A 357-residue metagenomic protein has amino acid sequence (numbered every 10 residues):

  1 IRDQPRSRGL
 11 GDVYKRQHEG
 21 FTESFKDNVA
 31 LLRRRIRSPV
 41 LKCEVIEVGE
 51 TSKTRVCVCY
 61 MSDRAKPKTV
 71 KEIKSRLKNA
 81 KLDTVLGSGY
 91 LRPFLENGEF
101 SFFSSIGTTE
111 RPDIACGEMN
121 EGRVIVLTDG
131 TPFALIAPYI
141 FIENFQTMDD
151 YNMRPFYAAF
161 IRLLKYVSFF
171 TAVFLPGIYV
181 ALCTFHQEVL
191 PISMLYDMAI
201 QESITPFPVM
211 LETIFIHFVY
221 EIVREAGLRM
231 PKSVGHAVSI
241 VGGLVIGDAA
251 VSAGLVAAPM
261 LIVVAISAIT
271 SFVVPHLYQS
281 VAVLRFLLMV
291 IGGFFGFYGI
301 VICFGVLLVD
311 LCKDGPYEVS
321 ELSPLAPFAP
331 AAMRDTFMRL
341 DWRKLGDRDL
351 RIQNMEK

Functional and structural regions predicted by a protein language model:
I1-L10, Y14: Single conserved hydrophobic/aromatic residue that forms the stacking wall/gate of nucleotide- or nucleobase-binding
D12-A30, R35-E44, T54: Glycine- and Gly-Pro-enriched alpha-helical subdomains that act as flexible, kink-prone "lid/hinge" or packing modules
T51-S62: Short glycine/threonine-rich beta-strand-turn micro-motifs
K71-K78: Short amphipathic alpha-helices in soluble, non-transmembrane regions that often serve as interface/regulatory elements
R92-P93, S104-G117: Extracytoplasmic
R111, E118-A226, S233, P327 (+3 more regions): Alpha-helical transmembrane segments and their membrane-interface boundaries that form or gate the permeation pathway
S168-Q187, E202-L277, V281-L284, L288-G293 (+1 more regions): Transmembrane alpha-helix detector for multi-pass membrane proteins
A258-M260, A265-K357: Hydrophobic alpha-helical transmembrane segments of membrane transport and translocation systems, primarily multi-pass
